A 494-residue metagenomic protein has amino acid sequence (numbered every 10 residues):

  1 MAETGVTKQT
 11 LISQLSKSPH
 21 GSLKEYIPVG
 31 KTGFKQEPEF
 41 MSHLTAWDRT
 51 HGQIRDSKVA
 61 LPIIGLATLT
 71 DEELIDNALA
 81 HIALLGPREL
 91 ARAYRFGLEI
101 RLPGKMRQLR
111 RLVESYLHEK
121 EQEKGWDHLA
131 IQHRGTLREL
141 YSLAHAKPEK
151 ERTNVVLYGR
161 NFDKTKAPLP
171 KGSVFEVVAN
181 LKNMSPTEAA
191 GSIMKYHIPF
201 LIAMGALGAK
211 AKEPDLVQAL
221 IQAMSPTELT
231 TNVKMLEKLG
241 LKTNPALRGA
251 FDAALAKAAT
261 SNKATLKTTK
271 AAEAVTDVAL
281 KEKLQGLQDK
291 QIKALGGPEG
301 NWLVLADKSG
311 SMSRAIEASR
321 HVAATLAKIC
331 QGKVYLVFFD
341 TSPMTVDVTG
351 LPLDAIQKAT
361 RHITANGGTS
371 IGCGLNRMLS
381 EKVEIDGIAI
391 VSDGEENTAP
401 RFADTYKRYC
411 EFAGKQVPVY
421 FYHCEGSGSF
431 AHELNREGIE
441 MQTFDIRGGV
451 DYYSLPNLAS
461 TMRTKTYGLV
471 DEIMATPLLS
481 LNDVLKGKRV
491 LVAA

Functional and structural regions predicted by a protein language model:
M1-S313, K333-A494: Long lumenal/extracellular ectodomains of secretory and single-pass membrane proteins
A318-V337: An active-site-proximal "capping" alpha-helix that borders the catalytic cofactor pocket
